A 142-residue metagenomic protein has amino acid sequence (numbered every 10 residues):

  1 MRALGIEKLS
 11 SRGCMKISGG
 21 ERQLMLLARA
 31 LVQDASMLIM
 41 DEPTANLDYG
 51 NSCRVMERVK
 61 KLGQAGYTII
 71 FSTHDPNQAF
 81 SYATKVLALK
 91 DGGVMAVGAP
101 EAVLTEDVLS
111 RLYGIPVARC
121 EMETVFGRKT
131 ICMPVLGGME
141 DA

Functional and structural regions predicted by a protein language model:
M1-L9: Conserved ABC ATPase "signature" region
G13-I17, E21: Conserved ABC ATPase signature
A30-L31: ABC ATPase C-loop
L38-D41: Catalytic Walker B motif of ABC-type/P-loop ATPase nucleotide-binding domains
T73-H74: H-loop/switch region of ABC-family ATPase nucleotide-binding domains
A79-S81: A short, surface-exposed alpha-helical micro-motif characterized by mixed small hydrophobic and charged/polar residues
V86-A99: H-loop (His-switch) and adjacent beta-strand-loop-beta switch element of ABC-type ATPase nucleotide-binding domains
L112-A142: ABC ATPase nucleotide-binding domains
